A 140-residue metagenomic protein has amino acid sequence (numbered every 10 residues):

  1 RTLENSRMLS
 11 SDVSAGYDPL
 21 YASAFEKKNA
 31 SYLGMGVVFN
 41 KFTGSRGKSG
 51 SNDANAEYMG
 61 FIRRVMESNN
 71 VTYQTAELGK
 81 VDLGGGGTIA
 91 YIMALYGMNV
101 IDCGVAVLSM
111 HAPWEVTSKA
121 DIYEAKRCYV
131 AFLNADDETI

Functional and structural regions predicted by a protein language model:
R1-L9: A glycine-rich helix N-cap at a beta->alpha junction
S14, D18-Y21, F25-W114, D136: Active-site-adjacent substrate-binding region of metalloamidase/peptidase-like peptide-processing proteins
V105-I140: His/Asp/Glu-rich mid-to-C-terminal helical/loop segments that flank catalytic regions of hydrolases
